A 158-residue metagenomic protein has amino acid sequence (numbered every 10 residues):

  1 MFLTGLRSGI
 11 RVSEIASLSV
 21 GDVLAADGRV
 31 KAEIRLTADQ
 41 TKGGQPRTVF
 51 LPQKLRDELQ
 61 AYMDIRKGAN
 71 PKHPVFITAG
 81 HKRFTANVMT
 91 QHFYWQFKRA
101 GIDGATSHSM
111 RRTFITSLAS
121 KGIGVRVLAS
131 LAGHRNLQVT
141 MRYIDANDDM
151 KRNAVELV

Functional and structural regions predicted by a protein language model:
M1, V12, R112, V125 (+1 more regions): Helix-turn-helix DNA-binding elements, focusing on the entry/boundary residues of the two helices that contact DNA
M1-S13, E33-L36, T116-S120: Short pre-functional
E14-A16, A105, I115, G122-H134: Active-site-proximal segment of tyrosine recombinases
S17-L24, A129-R135, I144-D145: A short, basic/aromatic helix-end/turn motif that makes direct DNA contacts
S17-P46, F50-L55: Conserved tyrosine-mediated DNA breakage-rejoining catalytic core shared by Y-recombinases
L36, F76, F93, T140-Y143: Mobile genetic element proteins and their domesticated derivatives, centered on retroelements and DNA transposons
Q40, A132-L157: Catalytic-site neighborhood detector that most strongly recognizes the C-terminal catalytic loop/helix of tyrosine
Q40-Q60, H73-F93: C-terminal catalytic core of Y-nucleophile DNA break-rejoin enzymes
